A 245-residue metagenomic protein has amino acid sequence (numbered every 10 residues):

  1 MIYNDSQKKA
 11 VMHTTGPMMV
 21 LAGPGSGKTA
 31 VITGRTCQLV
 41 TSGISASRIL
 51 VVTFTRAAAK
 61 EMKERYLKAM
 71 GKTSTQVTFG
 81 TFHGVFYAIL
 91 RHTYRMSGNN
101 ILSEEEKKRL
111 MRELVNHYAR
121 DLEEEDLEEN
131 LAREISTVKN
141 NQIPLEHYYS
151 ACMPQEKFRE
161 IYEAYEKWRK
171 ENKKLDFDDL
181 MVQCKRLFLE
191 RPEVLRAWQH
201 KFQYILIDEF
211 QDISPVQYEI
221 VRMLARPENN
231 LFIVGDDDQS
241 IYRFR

Functional and structural regions predicted by a protein language model:
M1-N4, K185-P192, P215: Short gly/ser/thr-rich secondary-structure transition/capping motifs
M1-T15, V216-E219: N-terminal pre-P-loop "Q-motif" helix
T15, S26, C37-F188, P192-K201 (+2 more regions): A basic/glycine-biased coupling hinge at the interface between accessory DNA-binding modules
V20, V51-V52, I233: Structural beta-sheet core signal
V20-A22, V31: N-terminal acidic-hydrophobic amphipathic loop/helix motif that frequently occurs adjacent to catalytic
S26, Q211-R245: Conserved helicase motor core of SF1/SF2 NTP-dependent helicases
V31-I32, I220: Hydrophobic positions on the alpha1 helix immediately C-terminal to the Walker A/P-loop
I205-I207: Walker B beta-strand of ABC/ABC-like P-loop ATPase nucleotide-binding domains, specifically the conserved hydrophobic
